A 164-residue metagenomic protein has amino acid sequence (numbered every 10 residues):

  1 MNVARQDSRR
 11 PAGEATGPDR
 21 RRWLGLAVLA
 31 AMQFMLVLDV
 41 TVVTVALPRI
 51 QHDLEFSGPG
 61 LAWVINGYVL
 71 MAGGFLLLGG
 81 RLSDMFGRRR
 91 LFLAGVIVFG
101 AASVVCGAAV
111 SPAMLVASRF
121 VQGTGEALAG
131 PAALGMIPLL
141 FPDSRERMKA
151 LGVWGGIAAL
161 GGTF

Functional and structural regions predicted by a protein language model:
N2-F164: Transmembrane-helix bundle of Major Facilitator Superfamily
